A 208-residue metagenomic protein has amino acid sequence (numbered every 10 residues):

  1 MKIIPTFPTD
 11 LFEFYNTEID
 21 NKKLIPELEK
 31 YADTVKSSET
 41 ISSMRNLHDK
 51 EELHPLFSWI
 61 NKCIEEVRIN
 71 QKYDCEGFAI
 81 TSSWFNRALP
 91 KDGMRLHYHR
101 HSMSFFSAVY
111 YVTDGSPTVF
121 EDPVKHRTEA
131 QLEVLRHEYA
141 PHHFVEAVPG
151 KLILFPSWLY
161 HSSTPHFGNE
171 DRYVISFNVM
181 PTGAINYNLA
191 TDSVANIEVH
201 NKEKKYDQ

Functional and structural regions predicted by a protein language model:
M1-E76, D192-Y206: Non-heme Fe(II)/2-oxoglutarate
T9-E13, F105-S107, H142, R172-V174: Intrinsic-disorder/low-complexity, polar/charged segments enriched in Ser/Thr/Lys/Arg/Asp/Glu/Gln
F14-E18, V112, V179: Short beta-strand-to-loop capping motifs
D49-D114: Active-site region of the double-stranded beta-helix
N86-L154, T164, T182-S193: Catalytic core of non-heme Fe(II) oxygenases with the double-stranded beta-helix
Y160-V174: Ligand-binding loop in jelly-roll beta-barrel domains
R172, V179-Q208: Non-heme Fe(II)/2-oxoglutarate
